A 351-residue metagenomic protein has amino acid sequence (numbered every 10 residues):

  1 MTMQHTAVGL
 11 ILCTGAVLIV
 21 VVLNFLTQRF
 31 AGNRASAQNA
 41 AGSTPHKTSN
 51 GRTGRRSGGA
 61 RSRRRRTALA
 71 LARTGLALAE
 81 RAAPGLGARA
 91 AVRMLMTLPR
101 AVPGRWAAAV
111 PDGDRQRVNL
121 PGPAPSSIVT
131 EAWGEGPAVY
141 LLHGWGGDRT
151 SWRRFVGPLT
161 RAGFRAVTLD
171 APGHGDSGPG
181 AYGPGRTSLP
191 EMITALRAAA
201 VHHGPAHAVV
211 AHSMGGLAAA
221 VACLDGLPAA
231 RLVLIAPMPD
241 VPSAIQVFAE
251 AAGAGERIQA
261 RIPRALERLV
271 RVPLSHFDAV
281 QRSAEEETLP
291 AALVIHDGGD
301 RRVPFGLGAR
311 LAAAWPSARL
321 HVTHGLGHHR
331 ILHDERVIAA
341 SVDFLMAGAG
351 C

Functional and structural regions predicted by a protein language model:
T2-T53, R61-N119: An N-terminal hydrophobic leader/cap segment in hydrolases
R149, V156-P179: Conserved alpha/beta-hydrolase
P184-H203, H207: Alpha/beta-hydrolase active-site loop
V210-A219: Gly/Ala-rich beta-loop-alpha elbow adjacent to hydrolase catalytic centers
G226-V270: Hydrolase active-site cap/lid region
E286-T288, L293-H296, D300: Short beta-strand/loop motif that positions the catalytic acidic residue of the alpha/beta-hydrolase fold
P304-A313: Short alpha-helix in the alpha/beta-hydrolase fold that links the catalytic acid
L326-R336: Catalytic histidine-centered segment of alpha/beta-hydrolase-like enzymes
